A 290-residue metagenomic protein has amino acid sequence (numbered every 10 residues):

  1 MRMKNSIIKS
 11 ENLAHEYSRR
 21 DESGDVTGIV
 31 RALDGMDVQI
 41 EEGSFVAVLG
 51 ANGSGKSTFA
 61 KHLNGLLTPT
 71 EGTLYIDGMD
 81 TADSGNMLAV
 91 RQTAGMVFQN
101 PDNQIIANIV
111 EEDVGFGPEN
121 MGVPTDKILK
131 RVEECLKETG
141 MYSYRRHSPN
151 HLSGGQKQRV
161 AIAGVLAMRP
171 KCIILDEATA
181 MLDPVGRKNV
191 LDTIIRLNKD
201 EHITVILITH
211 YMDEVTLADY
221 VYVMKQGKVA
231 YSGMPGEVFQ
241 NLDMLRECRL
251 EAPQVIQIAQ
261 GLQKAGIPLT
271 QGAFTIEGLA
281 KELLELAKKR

Functional and structural regions predicted by a protein language model:
L49-A51: The feature captures the beta-strand-to-loop junction immediately N-terminal to the Walker
N64: Helix-to-loop junction immediately C-terminal to a conserved catalytic motif
G72-A82, V90: Conserved ABC transporter NBD signature motif
D126-Y144: Conserved ABC ATPase "signature" region
S148-L152, Q156: Conserved ABC ATPase signature
I173-D176: Catalytic Walker B motif of ABC-type/P-loop ATPase nucleotide-binding domains
